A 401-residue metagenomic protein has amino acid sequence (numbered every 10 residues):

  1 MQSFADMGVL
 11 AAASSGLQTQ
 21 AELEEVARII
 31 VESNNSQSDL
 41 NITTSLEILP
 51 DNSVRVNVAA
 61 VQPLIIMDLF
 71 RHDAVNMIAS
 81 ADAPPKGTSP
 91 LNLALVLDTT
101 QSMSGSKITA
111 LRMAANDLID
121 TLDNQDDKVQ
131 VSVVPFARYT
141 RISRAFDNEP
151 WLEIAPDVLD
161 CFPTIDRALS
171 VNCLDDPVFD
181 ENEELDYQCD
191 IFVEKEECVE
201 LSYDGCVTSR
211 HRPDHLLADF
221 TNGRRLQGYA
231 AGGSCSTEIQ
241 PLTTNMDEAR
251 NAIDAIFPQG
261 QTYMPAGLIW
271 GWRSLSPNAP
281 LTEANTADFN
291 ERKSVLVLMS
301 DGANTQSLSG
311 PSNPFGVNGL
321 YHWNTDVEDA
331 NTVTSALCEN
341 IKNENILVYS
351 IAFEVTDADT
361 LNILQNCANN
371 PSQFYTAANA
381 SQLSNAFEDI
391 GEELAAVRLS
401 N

Functional and structural regions predicted by a protein language model:
F4, G8-Q62, T121-D147, E248 (+5 more regions): Short amphipathic secondary-structure patches
D6-L10, A94, T99: Acidic/polar active-site rim loop that often engages polyanionic ligands
L17-A21, L91-A94, T100-L298, A303-L347 (+5 more regions): Divalent-cation-coordinating short motifs within acidic/hydroxyl- or histidine-rich contexts, strongest in von
P50-A94, M103-G105, W272, N278-E291: Acidic, polar low-complexity linker/tail segments
V355, A378-L383: A short, acidic, flexible beta-alpha connecting loop/helix-capping segment that sits on the rim of active
A386-S400: Short, low-complexity, Pro/Ser/Thr/Gly-rich segments in the mature regions of secreted, periplasmic
